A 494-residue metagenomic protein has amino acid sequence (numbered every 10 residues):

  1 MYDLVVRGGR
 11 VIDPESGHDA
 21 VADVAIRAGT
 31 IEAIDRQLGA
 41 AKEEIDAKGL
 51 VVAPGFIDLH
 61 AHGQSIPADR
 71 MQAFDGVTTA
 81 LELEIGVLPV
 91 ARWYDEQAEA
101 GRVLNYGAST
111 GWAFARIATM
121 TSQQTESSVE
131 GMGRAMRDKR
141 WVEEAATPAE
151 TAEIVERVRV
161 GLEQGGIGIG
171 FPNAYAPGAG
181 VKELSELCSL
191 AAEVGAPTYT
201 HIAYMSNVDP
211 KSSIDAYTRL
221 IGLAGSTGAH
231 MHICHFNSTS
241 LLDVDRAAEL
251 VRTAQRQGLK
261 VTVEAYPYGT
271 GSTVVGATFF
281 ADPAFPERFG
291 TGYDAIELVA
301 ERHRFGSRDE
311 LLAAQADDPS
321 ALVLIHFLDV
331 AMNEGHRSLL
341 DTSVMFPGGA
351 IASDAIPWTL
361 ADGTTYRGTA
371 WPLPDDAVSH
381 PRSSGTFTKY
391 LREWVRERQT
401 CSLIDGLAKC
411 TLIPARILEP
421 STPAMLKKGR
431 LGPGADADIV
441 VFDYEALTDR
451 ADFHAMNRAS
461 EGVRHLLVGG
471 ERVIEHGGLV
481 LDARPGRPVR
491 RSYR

Functional and structural regions predicted by a protein language model:
M1-P54, D449: Histidine-rich, glycine-flanked metal-binding segment
G9, G29, G49, H60 (+11 more regions): Divalent metal-coordination and catalytic microenvironments
V11-D23, V330-E334, E397-A408, R416-N457: Acidic, glycine-enriched loop/beta-strand segments at the rims of small-molecule binding/catalytic pockets
L38-K42, D46-G101: Metal-associated gating/positioning segment near the N- to mid-region
Q64-R70, E150-R159, A216: Short, acidic/polar
R70-A91, V103-F114, L162-A176, G195-S206 (+3 more regions): Divalent metal-dependent hydrolysis catalytic cores, especially in the metallo-beta-lactamase
R116-P177, I221-G225, H230, C234-L403: Active-site neighborhoods of metal-dependent hydrolases
D341-G349, D354-P374, I439-P485: C-terminal cap of metal-dependent C-N hydrolases
